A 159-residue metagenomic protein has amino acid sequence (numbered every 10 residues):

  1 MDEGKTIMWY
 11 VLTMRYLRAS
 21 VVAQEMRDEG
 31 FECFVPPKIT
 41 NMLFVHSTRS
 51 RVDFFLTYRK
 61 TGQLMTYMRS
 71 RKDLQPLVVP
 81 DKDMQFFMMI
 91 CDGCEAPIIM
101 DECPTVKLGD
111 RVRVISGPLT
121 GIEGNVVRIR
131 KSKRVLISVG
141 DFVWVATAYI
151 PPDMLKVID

Functional and structural regions predicted by a protein language model:
M1-R111, V126, L136-D159: Acidic-enriched and Gly/Ser
G121-I129: Short beta-strand-centered aromatic/proline hotspots
K133: Glycine-centered loop/turn positions within well-structured domains that cap or flank conserved ligand/cofactor-binding
